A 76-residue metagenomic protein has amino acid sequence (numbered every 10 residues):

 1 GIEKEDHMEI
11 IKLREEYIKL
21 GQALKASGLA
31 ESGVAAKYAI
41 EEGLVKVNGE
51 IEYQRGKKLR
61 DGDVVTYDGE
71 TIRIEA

Functional and structural regions predicted by a protein language model:
G1-H7: Short, Lys/Arg-enriched N-terminal segments with co-localized hydrophobic residues within the first ~10-30 amino acids
H7-I18: A detector for short, charged/polar N-terminal pre-domain segments
M8-I10, V64-A76: A positively charged, amphipathic N-terminal helix/segment that binds anionic biomolecules
E16-D61: A basic, amphipathic helix-loop patch mediating RNA/tRNA/ribosome contacts
